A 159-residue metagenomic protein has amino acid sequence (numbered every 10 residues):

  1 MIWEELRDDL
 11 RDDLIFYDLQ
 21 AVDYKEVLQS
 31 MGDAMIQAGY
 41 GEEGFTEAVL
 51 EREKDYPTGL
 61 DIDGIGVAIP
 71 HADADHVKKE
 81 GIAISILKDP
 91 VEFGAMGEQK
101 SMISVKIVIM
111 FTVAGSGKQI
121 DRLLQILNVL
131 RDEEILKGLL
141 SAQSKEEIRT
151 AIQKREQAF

Functional and structural regions predicted by a protein language model:
M1-F159: Cytosolic covalent-transfer regions centered on His/Cys nucleophiles that carry phosphoryl or persulfide groups
